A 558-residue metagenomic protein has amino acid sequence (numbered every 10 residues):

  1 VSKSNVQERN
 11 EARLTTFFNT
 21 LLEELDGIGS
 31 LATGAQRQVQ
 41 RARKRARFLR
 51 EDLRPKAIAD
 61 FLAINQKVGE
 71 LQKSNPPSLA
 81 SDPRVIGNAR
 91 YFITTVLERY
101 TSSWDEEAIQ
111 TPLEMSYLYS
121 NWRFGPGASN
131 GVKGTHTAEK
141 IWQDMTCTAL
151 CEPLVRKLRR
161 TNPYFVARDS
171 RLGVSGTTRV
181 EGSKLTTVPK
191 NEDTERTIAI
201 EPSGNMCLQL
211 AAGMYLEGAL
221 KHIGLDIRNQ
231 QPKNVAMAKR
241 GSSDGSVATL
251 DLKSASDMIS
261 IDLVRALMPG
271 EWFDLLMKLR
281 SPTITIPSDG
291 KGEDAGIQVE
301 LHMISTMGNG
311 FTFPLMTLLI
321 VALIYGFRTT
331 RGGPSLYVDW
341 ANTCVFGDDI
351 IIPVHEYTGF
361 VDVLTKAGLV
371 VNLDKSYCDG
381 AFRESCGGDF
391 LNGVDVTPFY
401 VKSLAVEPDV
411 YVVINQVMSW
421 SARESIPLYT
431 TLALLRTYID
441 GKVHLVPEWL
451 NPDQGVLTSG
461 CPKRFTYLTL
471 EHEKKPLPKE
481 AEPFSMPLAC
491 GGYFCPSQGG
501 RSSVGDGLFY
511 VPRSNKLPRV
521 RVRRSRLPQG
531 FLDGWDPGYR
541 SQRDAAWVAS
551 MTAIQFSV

Functional and structural regions predicted by a protein language model:
V1-E195, E424-V558: C-terminal, non-catalytic extensions of nucleic-acid polymerases
K140, R156-L158, P163-F165, L210 (+1 more regions): Surface-exposed, low-hydrophobicity interaction/linker segments
R196-I198, L208-Q209, D257-S260, P314-L315 (+1 more regions): Short helix/loop capping segments that flank catalytic or ligand/cofactor-binding pockets
A199-L250: Active-site-proximal segment of RNA-dependent polymerases
H222-G224, V371-K375, P398: Acidic/polar loop patches that form or flank catalytic/metal-binding clefts of enzymes that bind anionic ligands
S243-F346, I351-A367, D374-F390, V406-P408 (+1 more regions): Conserved polymerase palm-domain catalytic core
F390-P398: Short, charged/polar, Gly/Pro-enriched secondary-structure boundary elements
Y400-R423: Extended, charge-rich low-complexity interaction segments
